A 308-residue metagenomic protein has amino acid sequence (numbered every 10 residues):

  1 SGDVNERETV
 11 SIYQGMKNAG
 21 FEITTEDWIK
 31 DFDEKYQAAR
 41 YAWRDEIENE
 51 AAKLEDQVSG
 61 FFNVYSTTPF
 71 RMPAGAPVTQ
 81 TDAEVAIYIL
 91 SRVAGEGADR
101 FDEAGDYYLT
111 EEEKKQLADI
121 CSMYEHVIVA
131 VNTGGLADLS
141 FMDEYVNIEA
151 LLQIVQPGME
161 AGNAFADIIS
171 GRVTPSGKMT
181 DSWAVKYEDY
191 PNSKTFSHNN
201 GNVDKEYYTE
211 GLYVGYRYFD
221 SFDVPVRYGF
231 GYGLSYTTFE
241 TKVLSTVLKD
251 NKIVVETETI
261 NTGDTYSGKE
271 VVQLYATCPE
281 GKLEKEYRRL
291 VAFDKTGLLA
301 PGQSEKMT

Functional and structural regions predicted by a protein language model:
S1-T308: C-terminal non-catalytic regions of proteins with extracellular/luminal or membrane-system context
